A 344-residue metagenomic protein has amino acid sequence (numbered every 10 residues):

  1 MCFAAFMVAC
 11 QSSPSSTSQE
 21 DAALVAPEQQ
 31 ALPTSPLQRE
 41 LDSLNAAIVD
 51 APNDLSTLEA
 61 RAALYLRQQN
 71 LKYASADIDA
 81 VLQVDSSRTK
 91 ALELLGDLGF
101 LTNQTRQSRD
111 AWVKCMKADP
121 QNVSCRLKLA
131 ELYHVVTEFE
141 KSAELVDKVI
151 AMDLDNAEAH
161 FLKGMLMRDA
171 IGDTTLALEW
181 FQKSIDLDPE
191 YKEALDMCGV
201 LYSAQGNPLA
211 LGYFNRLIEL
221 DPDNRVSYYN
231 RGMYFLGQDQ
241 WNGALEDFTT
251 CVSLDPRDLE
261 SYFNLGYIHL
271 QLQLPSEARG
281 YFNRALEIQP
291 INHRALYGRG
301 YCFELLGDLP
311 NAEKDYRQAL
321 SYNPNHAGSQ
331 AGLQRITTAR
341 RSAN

Functional and structural regions predicted by a protein language model:
M1-C10: Sec-dependent bacterial lipoprotein signal peptides
C10-D79, Q83-D85, T338-N344: N-terminal leader/linker segments that initiate helical-solenoid repeat arrays
P14-E28, L305-N344: Terminal, low-structured helical/coil segments at or just beyond the last alpha-helical repeat
T34-S43, Q69-A80, T102-K114, V136-K148 (+6 more regions): Structural signature of tandem alpha-helical TPR/SEL1-like repeats, specifically the intra-repeat loop/turn
D50-A51, Q83-V84, A118-D119, M152-D153 (+5 more regions): Structural marker of alpha-solenoid helical repeat scaffolds
L55-S56, T89-K90, V123-S124, A157-E158 (+5 more regions): Helix-start (N-cap) detector for alpha-helical repeat units in TPR-like alpha-solenoids, especially tetratricopeptide
L66, E93, F100, L127 (+9 more regions): Position-specific recognition of the canonical hydrophobic site in helix A of tetratricopeptide repeat
